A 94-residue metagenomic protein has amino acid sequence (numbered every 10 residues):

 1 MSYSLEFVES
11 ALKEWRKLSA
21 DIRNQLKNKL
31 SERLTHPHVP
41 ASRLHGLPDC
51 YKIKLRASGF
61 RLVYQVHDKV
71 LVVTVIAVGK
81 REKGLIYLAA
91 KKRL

Functional and structural regions predicted by a protein language model:
M1-S2, A41: Solvent-exposed, charged interface segments at domain starts and junctions
S2-E6, S10-K17, N24, L55-F60 (+1 more regions): Enriched for short, Lys/Arg-rich terminal
W15, S19, L34-P37: Flexible interhelical turns and helix-capping residues at alpha-helix boundaries within structured domains
D21-R33: Compact soluble domain cores
R23, T35-V39, K83: Generic structural signal for secondary-structure transition and capping sites
S31-L55: A short, surface-exposed loop/turn module that caps and links secondary-structure elements
